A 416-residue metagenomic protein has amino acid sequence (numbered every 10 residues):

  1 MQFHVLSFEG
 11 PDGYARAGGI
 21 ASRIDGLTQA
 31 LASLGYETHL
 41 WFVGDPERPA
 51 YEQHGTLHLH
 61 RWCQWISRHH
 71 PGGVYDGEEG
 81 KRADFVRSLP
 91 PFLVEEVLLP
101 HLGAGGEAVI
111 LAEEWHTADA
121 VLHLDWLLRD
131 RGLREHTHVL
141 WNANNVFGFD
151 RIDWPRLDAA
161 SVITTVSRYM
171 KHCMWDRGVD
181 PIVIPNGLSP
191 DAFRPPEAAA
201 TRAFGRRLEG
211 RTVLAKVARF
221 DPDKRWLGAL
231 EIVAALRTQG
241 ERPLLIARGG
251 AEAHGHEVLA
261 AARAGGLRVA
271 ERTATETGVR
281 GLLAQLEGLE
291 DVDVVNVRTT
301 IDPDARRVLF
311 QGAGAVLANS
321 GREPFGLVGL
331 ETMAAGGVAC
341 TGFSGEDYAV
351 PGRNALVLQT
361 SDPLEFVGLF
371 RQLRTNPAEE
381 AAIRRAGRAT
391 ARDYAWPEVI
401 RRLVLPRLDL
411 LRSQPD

Functional and structural regions predicted by a protein language model:
M1-L6, A30-A108, T275-D293: A conserved catalytic-core segment of Leloir-type glycosyltransferases
L128, H256-P303: Nucleotide-activated donor-binding/catalytic signature segment of Leloir-type glycosyltransferases, i.e., the conserved
Y169, G187: Carbohydrate-associated surface elements
G205-K224, L230-V233, R237, L245-G249: Conserved donor-binding/catalytic core segment of Leloir-type glycosyltransferases
G321: Aromatic "clamp/platform" in nucleotide-sugar-dependent glycosyltransferases that forms part of the donor/acceptor
G337-G342: Short hydrophobic beta-strand element within catalytic cores of glycosyltransferases and related nucleotide-activated
A355-P363, Q372-P377: Conserved acidic donor-binding segment of nucleotide-sugar-dependent glycosyltransferases
T375-L408: A charged, aromatic-enriched C-terminal amphipathic alpha-helix characteristic of glycosyltransferases across folds
